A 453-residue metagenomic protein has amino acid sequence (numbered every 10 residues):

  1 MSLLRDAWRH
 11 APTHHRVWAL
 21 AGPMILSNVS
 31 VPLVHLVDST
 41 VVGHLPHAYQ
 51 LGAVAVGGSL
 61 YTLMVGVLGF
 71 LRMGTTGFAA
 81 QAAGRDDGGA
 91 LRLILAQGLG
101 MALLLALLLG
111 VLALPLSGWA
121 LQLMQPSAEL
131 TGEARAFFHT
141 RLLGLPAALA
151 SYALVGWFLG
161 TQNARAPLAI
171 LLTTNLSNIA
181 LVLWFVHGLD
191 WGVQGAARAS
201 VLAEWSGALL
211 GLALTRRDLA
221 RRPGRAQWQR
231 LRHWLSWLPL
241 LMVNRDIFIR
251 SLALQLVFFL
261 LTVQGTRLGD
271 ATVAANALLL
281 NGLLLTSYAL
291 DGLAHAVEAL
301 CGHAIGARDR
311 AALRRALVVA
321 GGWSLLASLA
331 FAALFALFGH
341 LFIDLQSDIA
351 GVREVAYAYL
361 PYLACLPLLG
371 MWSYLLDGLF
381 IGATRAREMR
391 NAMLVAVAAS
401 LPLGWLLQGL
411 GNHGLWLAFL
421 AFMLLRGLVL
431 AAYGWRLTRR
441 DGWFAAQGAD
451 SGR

Functional and structural regions predicted by a protein language model:
M1-A21, A79-P146, S177-A180, V186-F248 (+2 more regions): Short alpha-helical transmembrane segments in multi-pass integral membrane proteins
I25-M73, G77, R141-A148, L238-H303 (+2 more regions): Transmembrane helix-bundle signature of multi-pass secondary active exporters and lipid flippases
L36, L45-A48, A82-R85, G160-T161 (+5 more regions): Helix-loop interface residues and adjacent transmembrane-helix termini in multi-pass membrane transporters, primarily
L36-T40, W119, A153-W157, I179-W184 (+6 more regions): Alpha-helical transmembrane segments of multipass membrane proteins
L51-V111, S151-P167, A275-G339, S373-T384 (+1 more regions): Small-residue-rich hydrophobic transmembrane alpha-helices
L171-N178, N281-G282, L394-L403: Small-residue-enriched core segments of transmembrane alpha-helices in multipass membrane transport and channel
L363-Y374, G378-G404: A late C-terminal transmembrane helix in Major Facilitator Superfamily
